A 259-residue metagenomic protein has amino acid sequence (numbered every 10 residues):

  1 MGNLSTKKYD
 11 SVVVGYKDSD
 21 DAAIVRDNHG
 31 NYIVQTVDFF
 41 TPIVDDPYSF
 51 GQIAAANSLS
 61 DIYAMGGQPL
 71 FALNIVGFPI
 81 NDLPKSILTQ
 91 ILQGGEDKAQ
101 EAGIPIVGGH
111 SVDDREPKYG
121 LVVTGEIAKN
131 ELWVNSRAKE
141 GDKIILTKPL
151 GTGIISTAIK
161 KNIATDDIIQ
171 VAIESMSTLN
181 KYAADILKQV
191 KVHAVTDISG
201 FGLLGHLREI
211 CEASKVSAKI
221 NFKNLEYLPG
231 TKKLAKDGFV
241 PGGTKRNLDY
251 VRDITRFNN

Functional and structural regions predicted by a protein language model:
M1-A64, I104-V107, K139-I145, P149: N-terminal glycine-rich phosphate/pyrophosphate-binding loops that anchor nucleotide-derived ligands and cofactors
G2-N3, S49-I53, R137-K139, K160-I163 (+2 more regions): Short, solvent-exposed amphipathic alpha-helical segments in soluble enzyme and RNA/protein-processing domains
A23-V34, S177-K181, R252-N258: Acidic-glycine-rich active-site phosphate/pyrophosphate-binding loop
D27-I43, Q68-A164: Glycine-rich anion-binding loops of enzyme active sites
I53-I62, I91-K98, L179-A183: Short, well-ordered amphipathic alpha-helical segments that serve as non-catalytic structural scaffolds within diverse
L59-Q68, E209-A213: Alpha-helix C-terminal capping segments
I80-P105, V112-P117, Q189-V190, T196-N259: Glycine-/charge-enriched secondary-structure boundary and capping motifs
V122-L132, D167-K188: Active-site glycine-rich loop that binds ribose-phosphate moieties when present
